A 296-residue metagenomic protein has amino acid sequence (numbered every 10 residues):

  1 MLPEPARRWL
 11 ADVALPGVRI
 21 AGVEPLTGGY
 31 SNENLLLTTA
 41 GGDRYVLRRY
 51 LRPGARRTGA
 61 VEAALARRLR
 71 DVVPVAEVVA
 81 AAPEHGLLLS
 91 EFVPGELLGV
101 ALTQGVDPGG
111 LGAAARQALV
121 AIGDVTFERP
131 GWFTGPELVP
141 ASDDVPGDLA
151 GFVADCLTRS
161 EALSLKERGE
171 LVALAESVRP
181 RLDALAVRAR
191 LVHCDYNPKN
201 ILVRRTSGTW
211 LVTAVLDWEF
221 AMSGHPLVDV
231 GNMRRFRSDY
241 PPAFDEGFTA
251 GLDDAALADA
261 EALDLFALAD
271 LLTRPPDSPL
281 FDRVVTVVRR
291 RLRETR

Functional and structural regions predicted by a protein language model:
L2-V18, P94, G105-G112, A121-C194 (+5 more regions): An alpha-helical support segment within catalytic cores of ATP-dependent transferases
P3-R7, A63, P242-E246: Short, surface-exposed alpha-helical segments at coil->helix boundaries
G17-P25: Short secondary-structure junctions
E24-D144: ATP-binding pocket architecture of kinase catalytic cores
T27, N32-T38, L47, V78 (+1 more regions): Active-site acidic catalytic loop and adjacent metal/ATP-binding pocket of ATP-dependent phosphoryl transfer enzymes
G29-N32, L98, G151-D155, V187 (+1 more regions): Helix-rich C-terminal or lid/interface subdomains of diverse kinases
A63-A64, V106-D107, G208-T209, V230-M233: Glycine-rich, phosphate-binding/catalytic loops in enzymes
R70, V93, L102, R205 (+4 more regions): Short, flexible helix/strand-to-coil boundary loops that buttress conserved ligand/catalytic motifs in alpha/beta
